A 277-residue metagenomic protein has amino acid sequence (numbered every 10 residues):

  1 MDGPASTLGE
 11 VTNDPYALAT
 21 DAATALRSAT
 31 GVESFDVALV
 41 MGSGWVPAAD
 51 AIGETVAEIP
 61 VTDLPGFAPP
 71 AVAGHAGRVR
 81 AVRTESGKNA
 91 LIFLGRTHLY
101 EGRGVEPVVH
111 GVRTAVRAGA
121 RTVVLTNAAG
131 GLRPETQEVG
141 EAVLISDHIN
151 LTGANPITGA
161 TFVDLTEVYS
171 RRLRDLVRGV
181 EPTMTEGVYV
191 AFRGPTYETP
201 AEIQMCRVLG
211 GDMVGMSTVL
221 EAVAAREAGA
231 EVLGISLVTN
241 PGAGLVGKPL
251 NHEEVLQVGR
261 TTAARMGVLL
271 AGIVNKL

Functional and structural regions predicted by a protein language model:
D2-L165: Metabolite-binding pocket within alpha/beta catalytic cores that recognizes anionic/polar moieties
A25, A29-V32, R172, L176-T183 (+1 more regions): Generic non-transmembrane alpha-helical segments
A115-G119, R207, R226: Non-catalytic positions within long, well-ordered alpha-helices that form the structural scaffold/packing of enzyme
R121-T122, D212, E231: Short acidic/polar active-site loop segments enriched in Thr and Asp
D175, G179-D212, L277: Active-site/ligand-binding-proximal alpha/beta "capping" segment
M216-E254: Zn-dependent metallopeptidase/amidohydrolase metal-coordination segment
A243-L277: His/Asp/Glu-rich mid-to-C-terminal helical/loop segments that flank catalytic regions of hydrolases
